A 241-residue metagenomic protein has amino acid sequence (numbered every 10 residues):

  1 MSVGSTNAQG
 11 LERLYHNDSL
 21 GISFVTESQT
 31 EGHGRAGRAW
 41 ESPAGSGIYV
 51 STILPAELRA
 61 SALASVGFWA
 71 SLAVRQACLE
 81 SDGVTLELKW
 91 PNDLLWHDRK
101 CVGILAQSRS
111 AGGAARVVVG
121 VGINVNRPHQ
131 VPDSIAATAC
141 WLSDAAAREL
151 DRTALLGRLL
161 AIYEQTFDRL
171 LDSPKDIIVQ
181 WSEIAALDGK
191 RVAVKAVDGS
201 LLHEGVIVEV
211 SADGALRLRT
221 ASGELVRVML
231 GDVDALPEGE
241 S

Functional and structural regions predicted by a protein language model:
M1-E80, L150, L225, E240-S241: N-terminal lobe of the biotin/lipoate ligase/transferase fold
T26, L86-W90: General beta-strand structural signal in soluble alpha/beta enzymes
A60, A64-L86, W96-S241: Long, positively charged amphipathic alpha-helical accessory segments at protein N-termini or as interdomain linkers
